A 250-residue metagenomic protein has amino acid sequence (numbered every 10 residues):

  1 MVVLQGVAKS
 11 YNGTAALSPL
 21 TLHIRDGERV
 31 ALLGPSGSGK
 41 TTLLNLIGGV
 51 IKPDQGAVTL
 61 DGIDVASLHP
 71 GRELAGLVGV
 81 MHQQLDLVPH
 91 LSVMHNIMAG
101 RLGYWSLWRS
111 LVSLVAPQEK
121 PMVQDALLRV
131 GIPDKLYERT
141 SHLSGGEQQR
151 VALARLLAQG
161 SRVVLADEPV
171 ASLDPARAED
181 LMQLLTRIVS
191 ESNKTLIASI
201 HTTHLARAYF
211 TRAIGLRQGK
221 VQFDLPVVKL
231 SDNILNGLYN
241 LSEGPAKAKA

Functional and structural regions predicted by a protein language model:
G48: Helix-to-loop junction immediately C-terminal to a conserved catalytic motif
D64-G79, S113-A116: ABC ATPase NBD coupling module
R109-K135: Conserved ABC ATPase "signature" region
R139-L143, E147: Conserved ABC ATPase signature
V164-D167: Catalytic Walker B motif of ABC-type/P-loop ATPase nucleotide-binding domains
P175-R177: Helix N-cap at the start of a conserved alpha-helix in ABC-type nucleotide-binding domains
I200-H201: H-loop/switch region of ABC-family ATPase nucleotide-binding domains
